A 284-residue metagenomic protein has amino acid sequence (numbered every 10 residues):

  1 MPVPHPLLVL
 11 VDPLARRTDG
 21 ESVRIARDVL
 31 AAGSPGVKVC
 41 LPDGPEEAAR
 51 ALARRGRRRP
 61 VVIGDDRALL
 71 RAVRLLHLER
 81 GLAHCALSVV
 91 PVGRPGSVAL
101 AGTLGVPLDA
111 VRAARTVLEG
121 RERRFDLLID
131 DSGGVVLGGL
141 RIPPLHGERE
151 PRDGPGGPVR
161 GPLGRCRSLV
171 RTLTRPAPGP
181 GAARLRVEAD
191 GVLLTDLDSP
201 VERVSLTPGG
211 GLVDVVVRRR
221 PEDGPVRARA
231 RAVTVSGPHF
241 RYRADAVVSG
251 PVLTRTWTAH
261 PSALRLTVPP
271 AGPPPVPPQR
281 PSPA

Functional and structural regions predicted by a protein language model:
M1-I63, L70, V111-R115, P273-V276 (+1 more regions): ATP/NTP phosphate-donor binding region
A32, R55, G120-E122, V226-A228 (+1 more regions): Short solvent-exposed loop/turn micro-motifs enriched in small/polar/acidic residues
A48, L69-A72, G96-A99: Short active-site-adjacent helix-start/loop capping segments
L52-R54, L78-L82: Short, charge-rich binding segments
D65-D66, V92: Short, ordered loop/turn segments at secondary-structure junctions
R67-R80: Short Gly/Thr/Asp-enriched flexible loops that form oxyanion-binding sites at enzyme active sites
G81-L212: Catalytic core of DAGKc-family lipid kinases
D198-A284: ATP/nucleoside-binding phosphotransfer catalytic cores, i.e., glycine-rich phosphate-binding loops
